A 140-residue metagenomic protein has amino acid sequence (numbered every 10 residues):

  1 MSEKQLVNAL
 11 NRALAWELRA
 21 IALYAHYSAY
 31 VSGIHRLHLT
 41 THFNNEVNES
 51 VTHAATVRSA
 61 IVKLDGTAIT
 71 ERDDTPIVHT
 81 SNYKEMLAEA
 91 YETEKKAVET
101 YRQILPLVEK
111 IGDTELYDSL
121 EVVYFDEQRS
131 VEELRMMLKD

Functional and structural regions predicted by a protein language model:
M1-D140: Iron-associated oxidoreductase/ferritin-like identity signal
